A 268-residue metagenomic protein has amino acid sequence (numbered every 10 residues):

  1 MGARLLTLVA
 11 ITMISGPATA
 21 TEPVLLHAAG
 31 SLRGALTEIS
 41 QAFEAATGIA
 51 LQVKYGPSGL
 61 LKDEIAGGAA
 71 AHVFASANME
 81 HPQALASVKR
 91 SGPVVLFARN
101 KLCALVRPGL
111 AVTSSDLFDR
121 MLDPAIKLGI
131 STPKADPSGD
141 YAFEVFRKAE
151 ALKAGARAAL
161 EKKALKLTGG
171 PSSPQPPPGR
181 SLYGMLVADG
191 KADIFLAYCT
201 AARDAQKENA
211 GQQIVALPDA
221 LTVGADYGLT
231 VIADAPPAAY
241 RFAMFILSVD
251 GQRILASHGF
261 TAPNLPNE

Functional and structural regions predicted by a protein language model:
M1-L6: Bacterial N-terminal signal peptides that target proteins for export
A10-M13: Generic short N-terminal amphipathic or hydrophobic helices
S15-P17: N-terminal signal peptide c-region/cleavage motif recognized by signal peptidases
T21-A69, S76-M79, Q83-S87, V95-N100 (+1 more regions): Exported/periplasmic ABC-transporter solute-binding proteins
S91: A short alpha->loop->secondary-structure connector
